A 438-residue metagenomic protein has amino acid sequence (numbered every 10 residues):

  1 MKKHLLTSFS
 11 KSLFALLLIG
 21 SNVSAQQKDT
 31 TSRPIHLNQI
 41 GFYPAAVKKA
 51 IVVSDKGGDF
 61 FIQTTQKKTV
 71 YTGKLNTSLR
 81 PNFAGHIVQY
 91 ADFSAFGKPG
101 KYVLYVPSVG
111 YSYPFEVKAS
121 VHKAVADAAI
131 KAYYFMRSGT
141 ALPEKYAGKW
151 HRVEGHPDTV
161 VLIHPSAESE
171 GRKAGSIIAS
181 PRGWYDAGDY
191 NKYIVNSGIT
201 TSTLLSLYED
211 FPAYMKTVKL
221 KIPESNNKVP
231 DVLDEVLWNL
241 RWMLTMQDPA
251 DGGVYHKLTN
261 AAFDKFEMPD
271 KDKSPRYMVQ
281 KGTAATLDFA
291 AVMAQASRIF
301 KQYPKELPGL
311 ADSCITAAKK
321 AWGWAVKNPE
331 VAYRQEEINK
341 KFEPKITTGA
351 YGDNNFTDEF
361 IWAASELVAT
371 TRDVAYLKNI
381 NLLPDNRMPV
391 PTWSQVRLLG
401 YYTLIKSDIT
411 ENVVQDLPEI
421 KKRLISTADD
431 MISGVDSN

Functional and structural regions predicted by a protein language model:
M1-K28: Bacterial Sec-dependent N-terminal signal peptides
G20, F83-Y90: Charged interaction patches that mediate protein-protein contacts
D29-P34, D59-H86, G97-Y113, H122-N438: Glycan-recognition and catalytic cores of secretory/periplasmic carbohydrate-active enzymes
T31-K56: Contiguous beta-strand segments within globular domains
K49-I51, Y90, V103: Beta-strand secondary-structure signal
A91-G97: Short, hydrophobic beta-strand segments
V117-A119: Interdomain boundary/hinge segments at the C-termini of tandem beta-sandwich modules
